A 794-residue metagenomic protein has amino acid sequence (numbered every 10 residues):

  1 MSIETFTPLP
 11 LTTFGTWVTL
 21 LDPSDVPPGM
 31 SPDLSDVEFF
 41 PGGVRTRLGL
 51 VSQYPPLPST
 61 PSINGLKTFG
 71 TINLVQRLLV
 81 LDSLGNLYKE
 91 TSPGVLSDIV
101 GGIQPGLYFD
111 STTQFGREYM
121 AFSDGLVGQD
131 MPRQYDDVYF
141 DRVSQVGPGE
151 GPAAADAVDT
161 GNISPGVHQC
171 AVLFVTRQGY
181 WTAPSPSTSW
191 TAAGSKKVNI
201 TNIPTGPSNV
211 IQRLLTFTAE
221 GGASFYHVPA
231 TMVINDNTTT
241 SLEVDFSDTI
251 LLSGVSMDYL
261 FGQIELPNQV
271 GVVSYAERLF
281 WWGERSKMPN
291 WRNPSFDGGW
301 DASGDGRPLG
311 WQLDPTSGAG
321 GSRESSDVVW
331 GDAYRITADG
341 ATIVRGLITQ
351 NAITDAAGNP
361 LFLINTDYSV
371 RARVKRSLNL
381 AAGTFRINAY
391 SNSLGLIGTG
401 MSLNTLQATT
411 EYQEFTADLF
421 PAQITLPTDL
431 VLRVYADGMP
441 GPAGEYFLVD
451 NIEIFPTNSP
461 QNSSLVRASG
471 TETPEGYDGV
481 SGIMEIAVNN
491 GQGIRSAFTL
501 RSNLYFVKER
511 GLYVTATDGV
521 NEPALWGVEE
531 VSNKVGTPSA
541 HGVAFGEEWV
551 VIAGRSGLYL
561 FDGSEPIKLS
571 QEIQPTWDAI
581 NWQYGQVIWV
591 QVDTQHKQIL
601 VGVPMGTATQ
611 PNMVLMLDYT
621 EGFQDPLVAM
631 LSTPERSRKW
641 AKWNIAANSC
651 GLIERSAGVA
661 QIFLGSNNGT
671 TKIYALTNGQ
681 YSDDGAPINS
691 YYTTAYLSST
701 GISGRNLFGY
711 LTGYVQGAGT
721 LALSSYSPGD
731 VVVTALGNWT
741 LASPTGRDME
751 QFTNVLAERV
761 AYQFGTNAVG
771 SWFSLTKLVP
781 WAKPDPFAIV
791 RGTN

Functional and structural regions predicted by a protein language model:
M1-S97, I103-Y119, V167, R177 (+5 more regions): Beta-sheet repeat architectures centered on beta-propellers
S2-T7, T12-F14, P27, Y54-S59 (+5 more regions): Disordered, low-complexity "stalk" and linker segments at domain junctions of extracellular and cell-surface proteins
L50-I63, V100, Q104, F140-V167 (+6 more regions): Beta-propeller and closely related beta-pinwheel folds
H168, F296, W300, Y334 (+4 more regions): Extra-cytoplasmic beta-strand recognition segments
P184, R307, N379-S391, L430 (+1 more regions): Beta-strand acidic-aromatic groove motif in beta-rich domains, primarily in extracellular
G298-T337: Extracellular glycan-recognition surfaces and repeat-rich motifs
L394-P427, T734-N754: Extracellular carbohydrate recognition and processing domains and analogous Trp-centered ligand-binding platforms
G438-I454, V769-K777: Extracellular carbohydrate recognition
